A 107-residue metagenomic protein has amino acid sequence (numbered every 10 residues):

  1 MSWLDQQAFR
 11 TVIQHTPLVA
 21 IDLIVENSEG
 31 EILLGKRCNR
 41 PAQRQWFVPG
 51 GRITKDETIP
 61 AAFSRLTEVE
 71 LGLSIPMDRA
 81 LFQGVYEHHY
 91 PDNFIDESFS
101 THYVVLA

Functional and structural regions predicted by a protein language model:
M1-D22, S28, E97-L106: Acidic, metal-coordinating catalytic segment for phosphate/diphosphate chemistry, firing primarily on the Nudix
L4-A8, P41-Q43, V48, L81: Residue-level signal for pocket-adjacent positions within structured domains
A8-I13, F47, R52-T54, L66 (+2 more regions): Conserved short hydrophobic patches within well-ordered secondary structure
V19, G72-A107: Active-site segment of metal-dependent pyrophosphate-handling enzymes, primarily the Nudix hydrolase catalytic core
E26, E70-L73: Short hydrophobic alpha-helical module
N27, I32, S64, P76-A80: Solvent-exposed, well-ordered amphipathic alpha-helical segments that flank/support binding or catalytic loops
N27, P41, Y86-Y90: Feature marks short, surface-exposed loop/turn motifs that line or immediately flank catalytic pockets and channel
E31-E70: Conserved Nudix-box catalytic region and its N-terminal flanking loop in Nudix hydrolases and closely related
